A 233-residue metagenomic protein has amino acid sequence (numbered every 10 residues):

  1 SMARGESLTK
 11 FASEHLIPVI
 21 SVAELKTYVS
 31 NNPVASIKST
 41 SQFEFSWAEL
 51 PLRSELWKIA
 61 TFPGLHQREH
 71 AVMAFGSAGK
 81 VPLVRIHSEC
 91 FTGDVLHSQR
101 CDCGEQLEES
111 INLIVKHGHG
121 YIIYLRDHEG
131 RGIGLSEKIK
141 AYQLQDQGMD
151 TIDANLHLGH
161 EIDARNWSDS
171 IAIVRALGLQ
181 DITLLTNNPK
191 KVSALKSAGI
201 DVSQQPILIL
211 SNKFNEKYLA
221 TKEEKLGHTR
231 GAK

Functional and structural regions predicted by a protein language model:
S1-K233: Catalytic domains of riboflavin
